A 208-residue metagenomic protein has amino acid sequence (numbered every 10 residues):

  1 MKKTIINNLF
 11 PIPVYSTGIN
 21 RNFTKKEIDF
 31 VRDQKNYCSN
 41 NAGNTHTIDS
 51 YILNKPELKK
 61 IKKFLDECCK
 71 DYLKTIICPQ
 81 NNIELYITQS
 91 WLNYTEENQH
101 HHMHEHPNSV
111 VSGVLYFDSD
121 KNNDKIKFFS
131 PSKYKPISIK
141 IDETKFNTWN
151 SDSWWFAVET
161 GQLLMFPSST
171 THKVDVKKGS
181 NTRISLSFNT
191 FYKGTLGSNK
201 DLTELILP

Functional and structural regions predicted by a protein language model:
M1-N81, W91, L202-L207: Non-heme Fe(II)/2-oxoglutarate
T4-N7, L164, V174: Karyopherin-beta/Importin-beta family HEAT-repeat alpha-solenoid scaffold
I12, I87, N181-S185: Short edge beta-strand segments in beta-sheet-rich domains
P56-Q89, E96-V111, L115-K121: Active-site region of the double-stranded beta-helix
T95-M165, T195-E204: Catalytic core of non-heme Fe(II) oxygenases with the double-stranded beta-helix
H101-H104, H172-G179: Short beta-strand His + acidic residue motifs that chelate non-heme Fe in jelly-roll/DSBH and cupin folds
G113-L115, N181-L196: A short hydrophobic beta-strand segment most commonly corresponding to one strand of the jelly-roll/cupin
